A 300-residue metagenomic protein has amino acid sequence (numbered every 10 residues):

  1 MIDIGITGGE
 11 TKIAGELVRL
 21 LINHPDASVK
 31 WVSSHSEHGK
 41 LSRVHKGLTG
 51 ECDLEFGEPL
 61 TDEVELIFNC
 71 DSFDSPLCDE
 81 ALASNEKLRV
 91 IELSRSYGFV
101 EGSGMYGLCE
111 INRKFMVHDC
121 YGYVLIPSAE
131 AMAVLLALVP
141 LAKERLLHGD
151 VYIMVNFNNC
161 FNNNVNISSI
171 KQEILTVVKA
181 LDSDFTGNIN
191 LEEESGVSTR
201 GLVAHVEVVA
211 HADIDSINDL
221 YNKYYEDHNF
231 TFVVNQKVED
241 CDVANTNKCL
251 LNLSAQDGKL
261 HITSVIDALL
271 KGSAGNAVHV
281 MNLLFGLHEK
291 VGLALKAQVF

Functional and structural regions predicted by a protein language model:
M1-V165, T186, N252-Q256, V291 (+1 more regions): N-terminal Rossmann-like NAD(P) cofactor-binding subdomain of oxidoreductases, focused on the glycine-rich
T11, S128, G196, H211 (+1 more regions): Short, surface-exposed acidic/glycine-rich loop or hinge patches that mediate macromolecular interfaces
V18, L135-A142, K171-L175, N218 (+2 more regions): Predominant activation on well-ordered alpha-helical scaffold segments within soluble catalytic domains
L20, H24, E144, V177-L181 (+2 more regions): Change "in soluble alpha/beta enzymes" to "in soluble alpha/beta proteins
C120-Y121, G201-H205, K259-H261: Short, solvent-exposed beta-strand edge segments and adjacent coil->beta transition regions
V155-N156, D184-T199, V243-N245, A255 (+1 more regions): Conserved Rossmann-fold dehydrogenase catalytic segment
N166-F232: C-terminal substrate-binding/catalytic lobe of Rossmann-fold NAD(P)-dependent dehydrogenases
E207-F300: C-terminal active-site/capping subdomain that shapes the small-molecule cofactor and substrate pocket of enzyme
